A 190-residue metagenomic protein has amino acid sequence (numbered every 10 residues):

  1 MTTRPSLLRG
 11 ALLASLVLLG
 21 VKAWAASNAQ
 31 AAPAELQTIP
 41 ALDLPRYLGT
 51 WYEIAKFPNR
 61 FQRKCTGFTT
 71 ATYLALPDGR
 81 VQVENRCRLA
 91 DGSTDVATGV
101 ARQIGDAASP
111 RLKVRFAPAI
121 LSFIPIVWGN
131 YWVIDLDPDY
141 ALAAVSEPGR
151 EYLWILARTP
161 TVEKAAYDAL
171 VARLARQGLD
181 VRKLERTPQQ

Functional and structural regions predicted by a protein language model:
T2-Q190: A beta-rich soluble binding module of mature secreted/lumenal proteins
